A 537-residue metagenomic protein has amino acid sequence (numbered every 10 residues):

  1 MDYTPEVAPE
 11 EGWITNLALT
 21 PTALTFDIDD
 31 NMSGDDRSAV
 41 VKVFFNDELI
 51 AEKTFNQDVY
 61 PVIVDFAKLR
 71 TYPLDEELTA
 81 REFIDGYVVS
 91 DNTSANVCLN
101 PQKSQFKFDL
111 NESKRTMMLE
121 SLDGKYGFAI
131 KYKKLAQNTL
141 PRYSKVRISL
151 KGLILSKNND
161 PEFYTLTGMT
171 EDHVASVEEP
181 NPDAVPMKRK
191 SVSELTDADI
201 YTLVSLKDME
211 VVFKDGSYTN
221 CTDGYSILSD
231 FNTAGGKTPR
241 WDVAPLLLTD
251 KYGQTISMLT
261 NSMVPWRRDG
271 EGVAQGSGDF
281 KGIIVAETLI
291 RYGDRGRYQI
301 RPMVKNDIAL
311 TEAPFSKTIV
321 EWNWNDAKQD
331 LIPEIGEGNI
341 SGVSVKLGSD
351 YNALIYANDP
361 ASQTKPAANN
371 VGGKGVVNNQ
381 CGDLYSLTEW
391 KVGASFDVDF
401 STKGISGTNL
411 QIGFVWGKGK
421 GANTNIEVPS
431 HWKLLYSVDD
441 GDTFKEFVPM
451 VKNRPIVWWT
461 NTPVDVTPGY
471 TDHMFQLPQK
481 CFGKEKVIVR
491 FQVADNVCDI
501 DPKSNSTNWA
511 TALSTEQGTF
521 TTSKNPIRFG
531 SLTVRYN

Functional and structural regions predicted by a protein language model:
M1-D27, D440: Surface-exposed binding patches on compact interaction domains or structured appendages
D35-D47: A short beta-strand micro-motif common to beta-rich folds, especially ectodomain repeats
D58-P314: OB-fold nucleic-acid-binding modules
T311-P360: Extracellular carbohydrate-recognition regions
K346-S406: Surface-exposed, low-complexity/disordered Ser/Thr/Gly/Pro/Asn-rich loops and linkers
K391-G393, T402-K420, K484-E485: Extended extracellular/luminal ectodomain segments enriched in beta-structured repeat modules
G419, F444, V448-N537: Terminal, low-complexity interaction segments
L434-V438: Conserved Ser/Thr-centered positions that define the repeating blades of beta-propeller domains
